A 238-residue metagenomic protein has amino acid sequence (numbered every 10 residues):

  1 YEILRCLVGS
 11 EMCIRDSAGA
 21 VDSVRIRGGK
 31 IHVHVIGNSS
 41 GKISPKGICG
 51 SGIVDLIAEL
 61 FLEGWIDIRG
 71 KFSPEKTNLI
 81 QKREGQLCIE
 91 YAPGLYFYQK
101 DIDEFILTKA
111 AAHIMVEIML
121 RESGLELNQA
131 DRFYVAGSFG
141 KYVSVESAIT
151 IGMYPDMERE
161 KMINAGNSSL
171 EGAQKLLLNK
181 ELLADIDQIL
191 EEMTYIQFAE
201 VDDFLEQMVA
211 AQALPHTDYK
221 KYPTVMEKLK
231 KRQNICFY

Functional and structural regions predicted by a protein language model:
Y1-G9, I14: Single conserved hydrophobic/aromatic residue that forms the stacking wall/gate of nucleotide- or nucleobase-binding
S10-E11, V35-S44, F97-D101, I151-I163: Short beta-alpha connecting loops at secondary-structure transitions that line or flank enzyme active sites
R15-T77, I186-A199: A short helix-loop
D55-T108: Gly/charged contiguous loops adjacent to phosphate- or pyrophosphate-bearing nucleotide/cofactor binding elements
L56-G64, M115-E122, F133, Y142 (+2 more regions): Generic, well-ordered alpha-helical scaffold segments in large soluble proteins
I106-N128: Phosphate/ATP-binding catalytic cores across multiple sugar-kinase/actin-like superfamilies, primarily ASKHA
L125-I189: Catalytic phosphate/nucleotide-handling subdomain of diverse soluble enzymes
K175-Y238: Acidic, glycine/GT-rich loop-and beta-edge segments that sit at the periphery of enzyme/chaperone cores
